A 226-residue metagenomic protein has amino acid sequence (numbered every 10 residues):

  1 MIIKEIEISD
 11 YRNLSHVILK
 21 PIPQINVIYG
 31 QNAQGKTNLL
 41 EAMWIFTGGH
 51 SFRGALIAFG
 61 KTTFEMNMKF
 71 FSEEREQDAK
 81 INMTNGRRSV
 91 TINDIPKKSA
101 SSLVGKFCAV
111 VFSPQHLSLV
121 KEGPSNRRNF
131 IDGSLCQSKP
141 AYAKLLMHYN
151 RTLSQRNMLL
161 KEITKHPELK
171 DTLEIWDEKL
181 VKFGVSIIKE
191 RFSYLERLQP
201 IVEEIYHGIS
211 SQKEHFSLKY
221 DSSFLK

Functional and structural regions predicted by a protein language model:
M1, L14, K61-T63, K213: A general secondary-structure signal for short beta-strands and their flanking turns/coil in non-transmembrane regions
M1-I45: Pre-Walker A-like glycine/lysine-rich segment at the N-terminus of P-loop NTPase domains
I2, A42, C108-V111, D177-E178: Short hydrophobic/aromatic segments of transmembrane alpha-helices and their interfaces
E7, K20, N67-F71, K80 (+1 more regions): Residue-level recognition of well-ordered beta-strand positions that form the cores of beta-sheet-rich folds across
S15-L19, R75-A79, F216: Short beta-strand segments
L40-M43, T47-A55, S223-K226: Short, intrinsically disordered, charge-balanced linker/junction segments flanking boundaries in proteins
T47-N126, D132-Y142, Q199-E204: Nucleotide-state sensing region of NTPase/ATPase domains
H116-Q212, F216, Y220-L225: An accessory alpha-helical subdomain
